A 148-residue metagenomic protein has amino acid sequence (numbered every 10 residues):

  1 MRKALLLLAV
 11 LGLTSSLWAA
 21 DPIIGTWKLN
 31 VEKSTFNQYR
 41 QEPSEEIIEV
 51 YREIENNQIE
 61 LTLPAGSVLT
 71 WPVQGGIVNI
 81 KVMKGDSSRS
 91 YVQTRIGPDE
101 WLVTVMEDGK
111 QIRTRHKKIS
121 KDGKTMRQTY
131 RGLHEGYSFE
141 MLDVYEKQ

Functional and structural regions predicted by a protein language model:
A4-T14: Sec-dependent N-terminal signal peptides
A19-Q148: Hydrophobic small-molecule pocket/channel-lining residues, especially in calycin-type beta-barrels
